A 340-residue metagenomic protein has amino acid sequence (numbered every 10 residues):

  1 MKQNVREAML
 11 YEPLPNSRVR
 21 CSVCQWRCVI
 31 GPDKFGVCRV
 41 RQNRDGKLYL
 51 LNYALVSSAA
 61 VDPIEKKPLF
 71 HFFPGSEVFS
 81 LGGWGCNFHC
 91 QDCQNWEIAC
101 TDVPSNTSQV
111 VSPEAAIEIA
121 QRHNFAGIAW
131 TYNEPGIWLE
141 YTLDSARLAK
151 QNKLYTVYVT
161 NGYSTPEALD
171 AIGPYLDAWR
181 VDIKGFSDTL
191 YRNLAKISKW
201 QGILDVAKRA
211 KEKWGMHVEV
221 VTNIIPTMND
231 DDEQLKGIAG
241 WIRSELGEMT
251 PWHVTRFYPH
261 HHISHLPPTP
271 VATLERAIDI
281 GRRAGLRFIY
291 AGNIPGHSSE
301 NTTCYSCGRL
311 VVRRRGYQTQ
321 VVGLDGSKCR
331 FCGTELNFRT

Functional and structural regions predicted by a protein language model:
M1-C21, Q25-G83, W96-C100, H123 (+2 more regions): N-terminal [4Fe-4S]-dependent radical SAM core
M1-P32, M228-T340: Auxiliary Fe-S-binding modules of radical SAM enzymes
S22, W84, F88-Q91, R147 (+1 more regions): Core alpha-helical elements of the protein kinase catalytic domain, predominantly the helix directly N-terminal
V37-K47, N52-A59, V103-A116, Q318-R330: Short cysteine/histidine-rich metal-coordination sites, predominantly Zn2+-binding motifs
R41, C93, N193-L194, Y317: Residue-level signal for well-ordered alpha-helical positions
V78-W84, F88-P113, E118-H123: Glycine-rich active-site/cofactor-binding loop and its immediate structural neighborhood
C90-C93, Y158, V220, C329: Hydrophobic packing within well-folded, soluble alpha/beta domains
V110-A272, I280: Conserved AdoMet/S-adenosylmethionine-binding subsite of the radical SAM
